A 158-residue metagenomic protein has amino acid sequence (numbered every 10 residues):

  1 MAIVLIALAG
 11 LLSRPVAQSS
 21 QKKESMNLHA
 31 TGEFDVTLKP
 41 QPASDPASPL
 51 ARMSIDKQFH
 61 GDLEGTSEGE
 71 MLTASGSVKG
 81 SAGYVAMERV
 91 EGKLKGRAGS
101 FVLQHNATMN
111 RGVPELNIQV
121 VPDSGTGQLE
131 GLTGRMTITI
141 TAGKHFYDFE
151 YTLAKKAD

Functional and structural regions predicted by a protein language model:
A2-G10: Bacterial N-terminal signal peptides
V16-D158: Beta-strand-enriched cores of mature, soluble protein domains
